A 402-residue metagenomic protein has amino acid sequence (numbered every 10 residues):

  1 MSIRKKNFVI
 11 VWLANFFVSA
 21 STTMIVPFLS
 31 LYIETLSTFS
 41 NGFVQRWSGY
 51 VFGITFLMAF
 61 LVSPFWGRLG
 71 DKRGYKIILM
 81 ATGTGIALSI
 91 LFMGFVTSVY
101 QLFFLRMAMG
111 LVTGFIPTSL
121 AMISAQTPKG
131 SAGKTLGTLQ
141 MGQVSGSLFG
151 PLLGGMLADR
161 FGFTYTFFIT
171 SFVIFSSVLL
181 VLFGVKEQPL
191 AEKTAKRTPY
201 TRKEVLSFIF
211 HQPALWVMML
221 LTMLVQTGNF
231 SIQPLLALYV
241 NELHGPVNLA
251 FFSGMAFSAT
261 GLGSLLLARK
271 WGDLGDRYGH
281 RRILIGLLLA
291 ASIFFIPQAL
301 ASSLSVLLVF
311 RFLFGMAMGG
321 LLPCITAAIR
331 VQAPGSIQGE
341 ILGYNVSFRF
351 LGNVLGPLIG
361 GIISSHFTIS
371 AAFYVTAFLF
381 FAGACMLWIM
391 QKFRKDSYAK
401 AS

Functional and structural regions predicted by a protein language model:
M1-K5, E187-M218, S402: Juxtamembrane intracellular "pre-TM" segments in multi-pass secondary transporters
I3-L31, T35, Q212-S231, F312: Pair of pore-lining "gating" transmembrane helices in MFS-fold secondary transporters
F28-Q45, L235-F251: Short amphipathic helix-loop junctions that connect adjacent transmembrane helices in Major Facilitator Superfamily/SLC
F56-P64, G114, S147-L148, G261-R269 (+1 more regions): Residue-level signature of mid-helix packing/kink "hotspots" within the transmembrane helices of 12-pass Major
F60-T97, G275-R281: Conserved MFS/SLC helix-loop-helix module at the cytosolic interface between two early adjacent transmembrane helices
S89, Y100-A108, F294, S305-L313: Paired small-residue
L105-Q143, A328: Cytoplasmic helix-loop-helix junction between adjacent transmembrane helices in 12-TM secondary transporters
T166-F183, F373-I389: Symmetry-related core transmembrane helices of the 12-TM Major Facilitator Superfamily/SLC fold
